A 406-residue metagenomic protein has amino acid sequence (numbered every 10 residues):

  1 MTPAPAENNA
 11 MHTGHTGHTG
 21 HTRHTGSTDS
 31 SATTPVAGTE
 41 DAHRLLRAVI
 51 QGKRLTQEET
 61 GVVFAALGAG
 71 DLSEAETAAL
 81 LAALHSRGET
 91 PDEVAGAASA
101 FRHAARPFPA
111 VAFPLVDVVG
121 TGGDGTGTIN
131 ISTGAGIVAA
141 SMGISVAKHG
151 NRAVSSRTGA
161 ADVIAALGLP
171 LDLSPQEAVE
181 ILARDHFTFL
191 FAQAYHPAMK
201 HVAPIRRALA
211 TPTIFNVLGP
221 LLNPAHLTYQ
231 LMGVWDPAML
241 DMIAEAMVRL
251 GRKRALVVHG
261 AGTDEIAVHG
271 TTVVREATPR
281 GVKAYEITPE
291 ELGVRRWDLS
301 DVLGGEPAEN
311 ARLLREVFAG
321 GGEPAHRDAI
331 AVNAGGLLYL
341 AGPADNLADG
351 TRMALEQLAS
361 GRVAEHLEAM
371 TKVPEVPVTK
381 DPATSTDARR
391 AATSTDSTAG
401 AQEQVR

Functional and structural regions predicted by a protein language model:
P3, T33-D41, L45-A48, L55 (+7 more regions): Glycine-rich anion-binding loops and their surrounding alpha/beta cores
E7-A32, P377-T398: Compositionally biased, intrinsically disordered low-complexity segments enriched for polar/charged residues
A37-E40, R47-A95, H103-A110, A329: N-terminal glycine-rich anion-binding loops that anchor highly charged ligand groups
I50, L81-H85, D117-G122, L337: Short glycine-rich or small-residue beta-strand-to-loop segments that form or flank ligand, phosphate, metal/Fe-S
A79, G134-V138, A329, N333-G336: Short amphipathic alpha-helical face segments that pack within enzyme cores and frequently flank/anchor catalytic
G88-G150: Active-site cofactor/substrate anionic-group-binding motifs, chiefly glycine- and Lys/Arg-rich phosphate-binding loops
D124-G136, H149, S155-T158, M199 (+2 more regions): Short glycine/serine/threonine-rich phosphate/pyrophosphate-binding segments that cradle anionic phosphate groups
A153-P170: Active-site-proximal loop->helix
